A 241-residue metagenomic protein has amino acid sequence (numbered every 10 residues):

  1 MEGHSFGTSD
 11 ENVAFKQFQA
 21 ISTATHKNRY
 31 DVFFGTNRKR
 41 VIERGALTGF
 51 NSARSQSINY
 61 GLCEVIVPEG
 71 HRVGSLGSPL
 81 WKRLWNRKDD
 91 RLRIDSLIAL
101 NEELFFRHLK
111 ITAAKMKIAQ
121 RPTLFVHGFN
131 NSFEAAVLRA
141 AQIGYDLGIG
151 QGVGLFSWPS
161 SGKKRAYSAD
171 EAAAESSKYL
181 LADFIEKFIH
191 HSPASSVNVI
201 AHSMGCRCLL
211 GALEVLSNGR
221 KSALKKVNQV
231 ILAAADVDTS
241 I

Functional and structural regions predicted by a protein language model:
E2-A20, N37-S55, N59-Y60, E64-I66 (+2 more regions): Serine-dependent carboxylesterase/thioesterase catalytic core of lipase-like alpha/beta-hydrolase/SGNH enzymes
A24, N28-R38: Short, hydrophobic/glycine-enriched beta-strand segments
H26, K117, G148: Extracellular/periplasmic catalytic domains that process cell-envelope and extracellular macromolecules
R29-D31, Y60-L62, R121: Extracellular structured ligand-interaction cores
R40, H71-V73, L100, K115 (+2 more regions): A generic structural micro-environment signature that highlights single residues at secondary-structure boundaries
R54-A113: Aromatic- and Gly/Pro-rich amphipathic surface segment
K115-R121: Proline/glycine-enriched tight loop/beta-turn segments at coil->beta junctions that connect or precede beta-strands
